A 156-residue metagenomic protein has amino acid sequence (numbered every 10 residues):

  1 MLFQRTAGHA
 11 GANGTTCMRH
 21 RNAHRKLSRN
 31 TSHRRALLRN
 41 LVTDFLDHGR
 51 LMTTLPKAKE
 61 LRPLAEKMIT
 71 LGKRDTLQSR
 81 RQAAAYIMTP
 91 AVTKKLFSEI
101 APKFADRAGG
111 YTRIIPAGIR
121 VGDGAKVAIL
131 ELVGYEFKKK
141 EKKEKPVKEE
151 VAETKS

Functional and structural regions predicted by a protein language model:
M1-G8: N-terminal chloroplast transit peptides
A12-A36, N40-S156: Structured, basic alpha/beta domains of bacterial-type, RNA-associated proteins
